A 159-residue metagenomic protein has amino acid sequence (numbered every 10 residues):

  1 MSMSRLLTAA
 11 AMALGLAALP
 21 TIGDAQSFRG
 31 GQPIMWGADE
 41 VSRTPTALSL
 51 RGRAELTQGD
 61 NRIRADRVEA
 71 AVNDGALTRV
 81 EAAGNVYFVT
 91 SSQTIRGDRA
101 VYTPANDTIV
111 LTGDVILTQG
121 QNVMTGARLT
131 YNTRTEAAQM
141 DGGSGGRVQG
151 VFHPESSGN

Functional and structural regions predicted by a protein language model:
M1-N159: Mature-chain termini and adjacent capping regions
